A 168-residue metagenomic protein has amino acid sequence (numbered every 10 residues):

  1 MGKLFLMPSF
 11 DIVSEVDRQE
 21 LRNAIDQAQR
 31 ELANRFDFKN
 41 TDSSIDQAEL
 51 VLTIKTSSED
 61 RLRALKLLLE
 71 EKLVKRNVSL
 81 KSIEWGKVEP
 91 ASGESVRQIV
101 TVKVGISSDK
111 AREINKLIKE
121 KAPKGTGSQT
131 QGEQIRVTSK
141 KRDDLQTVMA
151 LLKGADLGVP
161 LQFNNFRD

Functional and structural regions predicted by a protein language model:
G2-A33, D37-N40: N-terminal, positively charged regions that mediate nucleic acid binding
K3-L6, R97-V104, S108-D168: Positively charged, low-complexity, intrinsically disordered RNA-binding extensions
F5-L6, E15, A48, L65-K81 (+1 more regions): Structured interface patches
I12-V13, D46, R76-V88, Q98 (+1 more regions): Interdomain boundary/hinge elements
A33-D42, L80-G86, R112-K124: Short amphipathic beta-strand starts and helix->beta connectors
S44-I45, S128: A structural signal for short hydrophobic beta-strand segments in well-ordered beta-sheet cores
A48-E59, Q131-K141: Short glycine/threonine-rich beta-strand-turn micro-motifs
R61-K103: Helix-adjacent hinge/juxtasegments
